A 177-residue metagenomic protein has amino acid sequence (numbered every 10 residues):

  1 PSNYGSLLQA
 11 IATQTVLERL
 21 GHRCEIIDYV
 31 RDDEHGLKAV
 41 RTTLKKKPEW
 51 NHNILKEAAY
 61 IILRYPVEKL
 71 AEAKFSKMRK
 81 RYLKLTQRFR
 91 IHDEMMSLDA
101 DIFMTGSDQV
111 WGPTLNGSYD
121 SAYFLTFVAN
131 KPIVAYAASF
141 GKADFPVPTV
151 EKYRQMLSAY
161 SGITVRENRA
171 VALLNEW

Functional and structural regions predicted by a protein language model:
P1-Y4, L8-Q155: Aromatic- and Gly/Pro-rich donor/ligand-binding loops that form nucleotide- or phosphate-bearing donor binding pockets
I11, E167-N168: Alpha-helix N-cap/helix-start capping motif
A12, S161, N175: Hydrophobic/aromatic-lined pockets within catalytic cores
L20, A159, W177: Conserved dinucleotide-binding and phosphotransfer motif residues
V110, R169-A170: Alpha-helix capping/helix-boundary segments
Y160-E167: A short beta-strand/loop micro-motif in the catalytic core of glycosyltransferases that engages the nucleotide-sugar
V171-W177: Helix-loop-beta element that forms the nucleotide-linked donor phosphate-binding surface in glycosyltransferases
